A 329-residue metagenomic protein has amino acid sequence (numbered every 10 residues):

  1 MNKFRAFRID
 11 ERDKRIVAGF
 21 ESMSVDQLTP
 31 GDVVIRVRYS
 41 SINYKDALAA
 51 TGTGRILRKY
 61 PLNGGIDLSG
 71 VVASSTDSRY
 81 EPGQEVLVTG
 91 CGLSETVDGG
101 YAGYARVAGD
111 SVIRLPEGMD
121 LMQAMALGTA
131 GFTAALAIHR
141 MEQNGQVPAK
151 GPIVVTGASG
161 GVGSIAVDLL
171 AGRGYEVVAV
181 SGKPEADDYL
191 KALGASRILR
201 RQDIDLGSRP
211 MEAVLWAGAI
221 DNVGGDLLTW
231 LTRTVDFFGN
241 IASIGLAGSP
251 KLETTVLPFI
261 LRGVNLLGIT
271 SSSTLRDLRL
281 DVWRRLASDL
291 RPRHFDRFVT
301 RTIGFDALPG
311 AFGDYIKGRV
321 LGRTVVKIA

Functional and structural regions predicted by a protein language model:
N2, R279-A329: C-terminal hydrophobic helical "lid"/dimerization subdomain of Rossmann-like NAD(P)H-dependent oxidoreductases
D26-I42, T53-L93: Glycine-rich beta-strand-centered segment in the early N-terminal region that forms part of a ligand/cofactor-binding
T89-V154: NAD(P)H dinucleotide-binding glycine-rich loop of Rossmann-like/cofactor-binding domains, especially the beta1-alpha1
Y101, G182-Y189, P250-V256: Short, glycine/polar-rich helix-capping loops at beta-to-alpha or helix-loop-helix junctions that flank or form
G131-F132, G157-S164, G224: Glycine-rich NAD(P) Rossmann-fold beta1-alpha1 loop
S164-G172: Surface-exposed amphipathic alpha-helices with a cationic face
A171-L227, R284: Adenosine-nucleotide cofactor-binding segment
D226-P292, K327-A329: Glycine-rich phosphate-binding loop and adjacent beta-alpha segment of Rossmann(oid) nucleotide-cofactor-binding
